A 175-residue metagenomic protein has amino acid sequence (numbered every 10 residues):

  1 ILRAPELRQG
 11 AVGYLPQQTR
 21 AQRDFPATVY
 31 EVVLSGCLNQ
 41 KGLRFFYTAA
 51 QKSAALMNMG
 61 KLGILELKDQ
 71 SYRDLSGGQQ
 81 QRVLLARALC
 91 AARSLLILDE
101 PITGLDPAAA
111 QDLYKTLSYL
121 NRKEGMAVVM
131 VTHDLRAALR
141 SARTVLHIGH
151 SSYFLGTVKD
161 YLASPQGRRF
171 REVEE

Functional and structural regions predicted by a protein language model:
L34, A49-L67: Conserved ABC ATPase "signature" region
S71-L75, Q79: Conserved ABC ATPase signature
L85-A86: Hydrophobic anchor residue at the start of the ABC signature
L96-D99: Catalytic Walker B motif of ABC-type/P-loop ATPase nucleotide-binding domains
P107-A109: Helix N-cap at the start of a conserved alpha-helix in ABC-type nucleotide-binding domains
T132-H133: H-loop/switch region of ABC-family ATPase nucleotide-binding domains
T144-T157: H-loop (His-switch) and adjacent beta-strand-loop-beta switch element of ABC-type ATPase nucleotide-binding domains
